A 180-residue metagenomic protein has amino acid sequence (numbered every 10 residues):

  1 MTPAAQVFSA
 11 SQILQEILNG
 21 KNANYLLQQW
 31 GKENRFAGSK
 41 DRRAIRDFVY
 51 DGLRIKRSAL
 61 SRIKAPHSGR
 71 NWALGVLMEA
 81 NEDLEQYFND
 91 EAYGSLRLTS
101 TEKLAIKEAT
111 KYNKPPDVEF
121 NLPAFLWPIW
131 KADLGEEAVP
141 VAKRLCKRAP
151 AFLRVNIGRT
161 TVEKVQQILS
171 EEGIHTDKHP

Functional and structural regions predicted by a protein language model:
M1-P180: Class I Rossmann-like S-adenosyl-L-methionine
